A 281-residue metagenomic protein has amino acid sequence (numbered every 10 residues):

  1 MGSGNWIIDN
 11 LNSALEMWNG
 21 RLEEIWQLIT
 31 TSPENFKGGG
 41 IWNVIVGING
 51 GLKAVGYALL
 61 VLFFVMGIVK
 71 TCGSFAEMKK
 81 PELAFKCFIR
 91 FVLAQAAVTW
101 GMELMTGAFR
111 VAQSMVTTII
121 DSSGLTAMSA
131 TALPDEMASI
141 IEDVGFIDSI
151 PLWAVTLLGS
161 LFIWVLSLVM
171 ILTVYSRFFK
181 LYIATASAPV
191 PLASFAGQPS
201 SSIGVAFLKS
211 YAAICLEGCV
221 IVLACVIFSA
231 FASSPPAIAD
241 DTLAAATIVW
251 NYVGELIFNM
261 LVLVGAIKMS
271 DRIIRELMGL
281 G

Functional and structural regions predicted by a protein language model:
M1-L59: Binding/recognition "hotspot" determinant
M1-N10, P81-G101, G204-C215, S270: Alpha-helical transmembrane segments and their helix-start/interface "positive-inside/aromatic belt" motifs in integral
I45-K53, F85-I89, L93, E142-G145 (+4 more regions): Alpha-helical membrane-interface segments at transmembrane helix boundaries
I48-V55, F91, Q95, L172 (+3 more regions): Loop-to-transmembrane-helix entry motif
A54-M66, L158, F162-I163, L181: Hydrophobic alpha-helical transmembrane segments
L59-Q95, S187-S201: Hydrophobic transmembrane alpha-helix segments characteristic of membrane transport and insertion machinery
Q95-S187, I221, C225-M278: Non-cytosolic segments of integral membrane proteins
L192-K209, I273-L277: Alpha-helical transmembrane segments
